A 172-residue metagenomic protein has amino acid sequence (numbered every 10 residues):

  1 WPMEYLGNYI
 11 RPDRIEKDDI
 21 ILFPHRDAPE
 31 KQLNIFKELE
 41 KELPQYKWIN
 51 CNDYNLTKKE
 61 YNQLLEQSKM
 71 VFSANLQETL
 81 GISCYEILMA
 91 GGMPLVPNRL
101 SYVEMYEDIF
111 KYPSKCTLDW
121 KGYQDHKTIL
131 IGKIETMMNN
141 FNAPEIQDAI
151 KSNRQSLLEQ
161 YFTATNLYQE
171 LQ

Functional and structural regions predicted by a protein language model:
M3-K58: Conserved catalytic-core segment of nucleotide-activated headgroup transferases in glycan assembly
N62, Y85-M89, L100-E104: Short alpha-helical segment that forms part of, or immediately flanks, the ligand-binding pocket in carbohydrate-active
N62-S68: Short alpha-helical donor nucleotide-sugar binding micro-motif in glycosyltransferases
N75-L76: Aromatic "clamp/platform" in nucleotide-sugar-dependent glycosyltransferases that forms part of the donor/acceptor
M93-V96: Short hydrophobic beta-strand element within catalytic cores of glycosyltransferases and related nucleotide-activated
N98-S114: Short acidic/histidine- and often glycine-rich active-site loop of Leloir-type glycosyltransferases that engages
T117-Q172: A charged, aromatic-enriched C-terminal amphipathic alpha-helix characteristic of glycosyltransferases across folds
